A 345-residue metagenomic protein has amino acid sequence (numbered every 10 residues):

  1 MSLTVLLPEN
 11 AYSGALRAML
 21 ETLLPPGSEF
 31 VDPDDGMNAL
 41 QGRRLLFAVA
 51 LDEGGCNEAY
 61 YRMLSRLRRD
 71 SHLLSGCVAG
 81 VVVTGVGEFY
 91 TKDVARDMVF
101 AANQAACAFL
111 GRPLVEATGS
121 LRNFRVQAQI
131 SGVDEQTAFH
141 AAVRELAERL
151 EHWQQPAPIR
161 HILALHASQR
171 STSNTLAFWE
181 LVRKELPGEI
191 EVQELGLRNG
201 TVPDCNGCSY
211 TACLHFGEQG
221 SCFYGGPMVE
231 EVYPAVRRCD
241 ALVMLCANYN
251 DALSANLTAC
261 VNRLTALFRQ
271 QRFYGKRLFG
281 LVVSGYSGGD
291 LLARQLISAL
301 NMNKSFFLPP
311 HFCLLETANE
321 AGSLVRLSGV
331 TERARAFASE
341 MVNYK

Functional and structural regions predicted by a protein language model:
S2-I190, Y233-R238, C246, D251-K345: FMN-binding flavodoxin-like domain, especially the glycine-rich phosphate-binding loop
G36, G196-N199, C213, P227 (+2 more regions): Residue-level signal for the start and early helices of compact helical domains
L181-V182, Q193-G200: Redox- and metal-dependent alpha/beta enzyme cores, enriched for Fe-S-associated oxidoreductases and cofactor-handling
G200-Y233: Cysteine-cluster motifs in flexible loop/terminal segments that predominantly coordinate metals
M228, R238-A241: Flexible loop/N-cap segments at domain edges
